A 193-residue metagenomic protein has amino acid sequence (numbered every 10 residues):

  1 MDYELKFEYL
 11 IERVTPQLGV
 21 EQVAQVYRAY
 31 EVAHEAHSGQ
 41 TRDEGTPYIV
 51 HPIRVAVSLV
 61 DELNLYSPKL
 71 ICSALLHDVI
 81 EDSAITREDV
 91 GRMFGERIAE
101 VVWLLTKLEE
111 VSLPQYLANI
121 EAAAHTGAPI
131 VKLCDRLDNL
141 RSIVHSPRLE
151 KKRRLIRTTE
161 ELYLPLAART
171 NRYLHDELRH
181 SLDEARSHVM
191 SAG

Functional and structural regions predicted by a protein language model:
M1-G193: Active-site helical microenvironments for divalent-metal-assisted chemistry
